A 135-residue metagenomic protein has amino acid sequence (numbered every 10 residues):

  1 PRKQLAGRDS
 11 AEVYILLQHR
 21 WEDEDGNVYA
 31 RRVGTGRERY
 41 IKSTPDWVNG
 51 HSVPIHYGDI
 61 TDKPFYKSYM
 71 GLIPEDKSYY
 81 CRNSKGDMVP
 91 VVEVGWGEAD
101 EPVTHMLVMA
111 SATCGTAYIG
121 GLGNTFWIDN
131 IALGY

Functional and structural regions predicted by a protein language model:
P1-Y29: Extracellular-facing segments of soluble proteins and assemblies that are Gly/Ser/Thr-biased and enriched in aromatics
R2, V108-C114: Generic short beta-strand segments
R8-E12, E101-L107: Outer-membrane beta-barrel architecture
R8-E12, V48-G50, G123-I128: Short edge beta-strand segments in beta-sheet-rich domains
Q18, H56, M109-S111, D129 (+1 more regions): A structural detector for beta-sheet-dominated domains
E22-A99, I119-G121: Extracellular carbohydrate recognition and processing domains and analogous Trp-centered ligand-binding platforms
K85, G95-P102, T113-Y135: Extracellular carbohydrate recognition
L107-V108, T125: C-terminal, structured domain-capping segment
